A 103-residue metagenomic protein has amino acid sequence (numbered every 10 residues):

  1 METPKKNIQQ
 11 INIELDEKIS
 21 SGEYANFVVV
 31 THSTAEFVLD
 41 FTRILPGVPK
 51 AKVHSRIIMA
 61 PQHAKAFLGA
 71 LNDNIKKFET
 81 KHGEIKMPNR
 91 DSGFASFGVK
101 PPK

Functional and structural regions predicted by a protein language model:
M1-Q62, A66-K76, T80-K103: N-terminal intrinsically disordered, cationic/polar leader segments that include organellar targeting peptides
